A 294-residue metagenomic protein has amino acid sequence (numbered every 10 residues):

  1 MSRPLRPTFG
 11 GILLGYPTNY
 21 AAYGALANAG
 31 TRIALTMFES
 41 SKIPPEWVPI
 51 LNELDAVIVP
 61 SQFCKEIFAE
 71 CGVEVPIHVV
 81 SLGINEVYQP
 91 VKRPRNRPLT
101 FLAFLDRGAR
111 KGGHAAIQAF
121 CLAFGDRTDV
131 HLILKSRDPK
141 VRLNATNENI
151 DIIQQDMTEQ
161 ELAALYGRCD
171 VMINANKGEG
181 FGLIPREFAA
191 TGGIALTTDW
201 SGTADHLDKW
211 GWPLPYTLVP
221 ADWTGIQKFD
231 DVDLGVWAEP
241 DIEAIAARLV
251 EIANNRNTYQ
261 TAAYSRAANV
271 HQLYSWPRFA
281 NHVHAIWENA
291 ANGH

Functional and structural regions predicted by a protein language model:
M1-E70, Q160-E161: Extended catalytic core of nucleotide-activated donor transferases of GT-like folds
P45-E46, G83-P98: Acidic anion/phosphate-binding donor-loop and adjacent secondary structure in glycosyltransferase catalytic cores
D55-E66, E74-Q89: Donor nucleotide-sugar binding/catalytic pocket of nucleotide-sugar-dependent glycosyltransferases
P94-K111, I117-C121, L132: Conserved donor-binding/catalytic core segment of Leloir-type glycosyltransferases
S136-A164, V171: Nucleotide-activated donor-binding/catalytic signature segment of Leloir-type glycosyltransferases, i.e., the conserved
K177: Aromatic "clamp/platform" in nucleotide-sugar-dependent glycosyltransferases that forms part of the donor/acceptor
I194-T197, W212-P215: Short hydrophobic beta-strand element within catalytic cores of glycosyltransferases and related nucleotide-activated
V236-A244, N254-A285: A charged, aromatic-enriched C-terminal amphipathic alpha-helix characteristic of glycosyltransferases across folds
